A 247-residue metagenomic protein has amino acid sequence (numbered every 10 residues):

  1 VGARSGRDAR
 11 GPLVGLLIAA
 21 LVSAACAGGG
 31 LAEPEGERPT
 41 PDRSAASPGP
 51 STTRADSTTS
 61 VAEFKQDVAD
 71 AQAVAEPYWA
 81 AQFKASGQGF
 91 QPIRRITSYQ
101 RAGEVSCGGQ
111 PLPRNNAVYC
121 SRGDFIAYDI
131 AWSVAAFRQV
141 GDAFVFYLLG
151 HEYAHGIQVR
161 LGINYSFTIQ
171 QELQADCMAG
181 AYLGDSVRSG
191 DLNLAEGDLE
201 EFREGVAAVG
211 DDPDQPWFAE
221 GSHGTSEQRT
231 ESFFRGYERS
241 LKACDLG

Functional and structural regions predicted by a protein language model:
S23-A25: C-terminal motif of bacterial Sec signal peptides marking the signal peptidase cleavage site
A27-G30: Bacterial signal peptide processing site
A69-Q72, Q82-K84, Q88, A179-D212: Short helix/loop segments within enzyme catalytic domains that coordinate or immediately flank catalytic cofactors
W79, Y147-R160, D176, G180: Active-site recognition of the HExxH zinc-binding catalytic motif
R101-A127: Catalytic zinc-binding patch centered on the HExxH motif and its immediate surroundings that defines zinc-dependent
I130-Y147, I163-I169: Short pre-active-site segment immediately N-terminal to the catalytic Zn-binding motif
Y153-I169, Y182-V187: Catalytic Zn2+-binding segment of zinc metalloproteases
D214-G247: Pan-zinc metallopeptidase signature
